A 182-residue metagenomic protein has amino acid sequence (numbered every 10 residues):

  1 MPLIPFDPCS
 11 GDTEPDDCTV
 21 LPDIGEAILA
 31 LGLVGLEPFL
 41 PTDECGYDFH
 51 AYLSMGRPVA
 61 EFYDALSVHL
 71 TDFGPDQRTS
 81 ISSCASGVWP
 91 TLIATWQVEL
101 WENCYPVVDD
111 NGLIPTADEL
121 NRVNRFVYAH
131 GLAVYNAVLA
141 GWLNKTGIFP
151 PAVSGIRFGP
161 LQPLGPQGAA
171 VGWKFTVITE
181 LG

Functional and structural regions predicted by a protein language model:
M1-P8, V108-R125: A solvent-exposed, charged loop/short amphipathic helix patch at secondary-structure junctions
M1-V88, T146: Small/polar-rich, solvent-exposed N-terminal microdomains that initiate assembly or binding
T13, D17, L21, T116-V127: Residue-level preference for long, well-ordered alpha-helices that form the structural scaffold of enzyme catalytic
I28, V68, V98, V134 (+1 more regions): Hydrophobic beta-strand residues in large extracellular and virion-surface proteins
P38-E44, L120-E180: Acidic-leaning, charged glycine-interspersed low-complexity segments
R57-P58, N103, L161-P163: Short, internal active-site loops enriched in acidic
P75-D76, E102-D109, W142: Short regulatory "switch" loops immediately downstream of catalytic or recognition motifs within protein catalytic
W89-V107, G165-L181: Oligomerization/assembly interface segments of phage tail-like spikes and tubes
